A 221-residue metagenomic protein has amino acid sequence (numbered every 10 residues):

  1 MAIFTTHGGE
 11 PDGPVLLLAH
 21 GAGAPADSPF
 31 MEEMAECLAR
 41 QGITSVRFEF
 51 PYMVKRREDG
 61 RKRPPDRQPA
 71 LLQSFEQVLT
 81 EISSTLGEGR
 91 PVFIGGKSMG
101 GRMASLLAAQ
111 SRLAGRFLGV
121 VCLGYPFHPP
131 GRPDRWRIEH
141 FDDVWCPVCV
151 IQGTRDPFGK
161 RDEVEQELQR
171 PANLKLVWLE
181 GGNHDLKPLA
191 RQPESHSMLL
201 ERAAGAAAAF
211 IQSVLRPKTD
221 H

Functional and structural regions predicted by a protein language model:
M1-P91, N183-L189, P193: Serine-hydrolase catalytic machinery in alpha/beta-hydrolase-like enzymes
P91-G96, L123: Short beta-strand immediately N-terminal to the catalytic nucleophile in serine-hydrolase-like folds
G96-G100, A104: Gly/Ala-rich beta-loop-alpha elbow adjacent to hydrolase catalytic centers
G115-F127: A conserved short beta-strand
V144, V150-Q152, D156: Short beta-strand/loop motif that positions the catalytic acidic residue of the alpha/beta-hydrolase fold
P157-E163: Conserved alpha/beta-hydrolase "acid-adjacent" motif
R170-P188: Catalytic histidine neighborhood in serine/cysteine hydrolases with alpha/beta-hydrolase-type architecture
A190-H221: Catalytic active-site module of serine/aspartate enzymes centered on a nucleophile-bearing elbow/loop
